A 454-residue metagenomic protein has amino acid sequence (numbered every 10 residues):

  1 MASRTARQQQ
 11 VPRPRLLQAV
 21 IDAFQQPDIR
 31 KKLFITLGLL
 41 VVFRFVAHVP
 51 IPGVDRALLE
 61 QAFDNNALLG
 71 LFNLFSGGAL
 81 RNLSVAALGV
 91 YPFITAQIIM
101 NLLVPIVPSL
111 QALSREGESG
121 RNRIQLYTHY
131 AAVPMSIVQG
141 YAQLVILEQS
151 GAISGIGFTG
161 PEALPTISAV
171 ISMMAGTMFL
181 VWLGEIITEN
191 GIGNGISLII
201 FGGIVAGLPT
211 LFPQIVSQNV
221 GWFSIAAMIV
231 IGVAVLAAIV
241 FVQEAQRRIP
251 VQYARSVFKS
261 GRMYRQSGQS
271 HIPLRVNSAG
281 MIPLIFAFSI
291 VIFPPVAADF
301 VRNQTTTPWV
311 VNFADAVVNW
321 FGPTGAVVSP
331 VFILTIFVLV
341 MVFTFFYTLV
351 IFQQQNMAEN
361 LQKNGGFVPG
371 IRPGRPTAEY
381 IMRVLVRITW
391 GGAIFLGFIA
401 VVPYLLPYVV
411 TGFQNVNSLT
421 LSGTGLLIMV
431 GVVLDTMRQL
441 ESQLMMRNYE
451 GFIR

Functional and structural regions predicted by a protein language model:
A2-S114, S119-R454: N-terminal cationic and glycine-rich segments that engage phosphates or anionic surfaces
